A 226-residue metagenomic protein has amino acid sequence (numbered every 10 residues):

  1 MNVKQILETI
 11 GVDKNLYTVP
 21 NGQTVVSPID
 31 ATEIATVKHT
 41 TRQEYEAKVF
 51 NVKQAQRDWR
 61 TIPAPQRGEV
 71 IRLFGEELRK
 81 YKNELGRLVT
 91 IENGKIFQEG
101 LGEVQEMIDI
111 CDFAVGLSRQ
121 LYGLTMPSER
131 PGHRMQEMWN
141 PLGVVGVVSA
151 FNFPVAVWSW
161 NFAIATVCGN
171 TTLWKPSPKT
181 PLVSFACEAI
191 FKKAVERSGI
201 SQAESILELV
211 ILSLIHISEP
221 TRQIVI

Functional and structural regions predicted by a protein language model:
M1-H133: N-terminal Rossmann-like NAD(P)+-binding subdomain of aldehyde/semialdehyde dehydrogenases
A31, R67, A165-T166, I217: Hydrophobic alpha-helical segments that mediate membrane insertion or helix-helix packing
K95, N170, I200: Short glycine/serine/threonine/alanine-rich loop segments
L124-A194: Conserved small-residue-rich beta-alpha loop and adjacent elements that most often cradle the phosphate/pyrophosphate
I190-G199, R222: ALDH superfamily catalytic-core signature
I211-L212: Short loop/edge segments at beta-strand edges and connector loops that shape dinucleotide/nucleotide cofactor-binding
I215-I226: Single conserved hydrophobic/aromatic residue that forms the stacking wall/gate of nucleotide- or nucleobase-binding
